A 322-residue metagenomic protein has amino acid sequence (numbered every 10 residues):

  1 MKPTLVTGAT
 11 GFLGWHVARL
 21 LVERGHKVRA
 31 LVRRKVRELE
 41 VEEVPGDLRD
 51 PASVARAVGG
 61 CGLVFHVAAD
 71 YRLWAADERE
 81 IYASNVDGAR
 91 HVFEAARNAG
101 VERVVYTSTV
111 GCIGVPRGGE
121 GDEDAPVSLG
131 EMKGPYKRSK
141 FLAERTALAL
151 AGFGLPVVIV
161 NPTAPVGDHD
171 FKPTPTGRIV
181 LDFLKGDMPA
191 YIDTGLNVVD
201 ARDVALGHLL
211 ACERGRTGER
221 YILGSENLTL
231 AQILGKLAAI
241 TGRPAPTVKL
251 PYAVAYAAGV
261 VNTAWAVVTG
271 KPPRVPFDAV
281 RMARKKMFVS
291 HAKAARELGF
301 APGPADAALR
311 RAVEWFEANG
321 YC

Functional and structural regions predicted by a protein language model:
K2-H26: N-terminal Rossmann NAD(P)H-binding glycine-rich loop of SDR-like oxidoreductase domains
V36-R37, V41-D87, A95: NAD(P)H-binding glycine-rich loop region in Rossmannoid oxidoreductase-like domains and their noncatalytic homologs
S84-Y136: Conserved Rossmann-fold NAD(P)-dependent oxidoreductase catalytic core, especially the SDR/UDP-sugar
H91, L142, P175, I192-C212 (+1 more regions): Substrate-positioning beta->alpha
S108, R145-D168: Conserved beta-loop-beta element that borders a ligand/cofactor-binding pocket
S128-E131, R178-V199, D203, G215: A conserved pocket-lining segment of Rossmann-fold NAD(P)-dependent short-chain dehydrogenase/reductase
M188-I192, V198-D203, Y252-E297: A hydrophobic C-terminal alpha-helical subdomain
G207-R274, R296, D306-C322: Mid/C-terminal beta-alpha module of Rossmann-like enzyme folds, strongest in SDR-family dehydrogenases/epimerases
